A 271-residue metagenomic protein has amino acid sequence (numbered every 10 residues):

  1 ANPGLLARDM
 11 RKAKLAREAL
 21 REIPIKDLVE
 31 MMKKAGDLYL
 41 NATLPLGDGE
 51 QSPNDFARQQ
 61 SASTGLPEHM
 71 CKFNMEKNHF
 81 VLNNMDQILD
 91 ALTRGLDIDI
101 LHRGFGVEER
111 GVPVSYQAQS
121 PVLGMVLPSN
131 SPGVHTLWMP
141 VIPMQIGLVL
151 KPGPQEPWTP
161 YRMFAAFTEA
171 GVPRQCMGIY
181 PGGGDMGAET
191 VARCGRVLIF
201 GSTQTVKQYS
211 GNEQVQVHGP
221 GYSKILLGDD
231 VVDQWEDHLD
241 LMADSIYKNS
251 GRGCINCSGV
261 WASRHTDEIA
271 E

Functional and structural regions predicted by a protein language model:
A1, R8, K12-A16, R21-L40 (+7 more regions): Conserved C-terminal structural/oligomerization subdomain of aldehyde/semialdehyde dehydrogenase
A1-E109: N-terminal Rossmann-like NAD(P)+-binding subdomain of aldehyde/semialdehyde dehydrogenases
N41, A166-P173, C194-R196, S202-E271: ALDH superfamily catalytic-core signature
C71, N78-A170: Conserved small-residue-rich beta-alpha loop and adjacent elements that most often cradle the phosphate/pyrophosphate
G111-P113, M177-G195: A structured beta-alpha segment of the ubiquitous adenosine-cofactor-binding alpha/beta core
V126, M144, V149-G153, Y180-G182 (+4 more regions): Generic beta-strand/beta-sheet core signal
S131-V134, P181-M186, Q204: Short acidic loop-to-helix transition motifs that present clustered carboxylates
W158, A165-F167, G182-D185, I199: Acidic, glycine-rich loop-and-beta core segments that form the ion-binding/anion-interacting portion of active sites
